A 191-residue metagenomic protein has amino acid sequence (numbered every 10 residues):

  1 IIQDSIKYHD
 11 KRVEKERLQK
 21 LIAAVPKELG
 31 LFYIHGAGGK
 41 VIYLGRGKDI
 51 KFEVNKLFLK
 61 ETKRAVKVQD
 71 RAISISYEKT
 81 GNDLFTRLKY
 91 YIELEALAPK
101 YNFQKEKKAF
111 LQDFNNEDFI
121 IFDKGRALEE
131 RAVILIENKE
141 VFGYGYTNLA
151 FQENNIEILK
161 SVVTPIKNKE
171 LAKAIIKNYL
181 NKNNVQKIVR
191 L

Functional and structural regions predicted by a protein language model:
I1-L191: Acidic, glycine-enriched active-site microenvironments
